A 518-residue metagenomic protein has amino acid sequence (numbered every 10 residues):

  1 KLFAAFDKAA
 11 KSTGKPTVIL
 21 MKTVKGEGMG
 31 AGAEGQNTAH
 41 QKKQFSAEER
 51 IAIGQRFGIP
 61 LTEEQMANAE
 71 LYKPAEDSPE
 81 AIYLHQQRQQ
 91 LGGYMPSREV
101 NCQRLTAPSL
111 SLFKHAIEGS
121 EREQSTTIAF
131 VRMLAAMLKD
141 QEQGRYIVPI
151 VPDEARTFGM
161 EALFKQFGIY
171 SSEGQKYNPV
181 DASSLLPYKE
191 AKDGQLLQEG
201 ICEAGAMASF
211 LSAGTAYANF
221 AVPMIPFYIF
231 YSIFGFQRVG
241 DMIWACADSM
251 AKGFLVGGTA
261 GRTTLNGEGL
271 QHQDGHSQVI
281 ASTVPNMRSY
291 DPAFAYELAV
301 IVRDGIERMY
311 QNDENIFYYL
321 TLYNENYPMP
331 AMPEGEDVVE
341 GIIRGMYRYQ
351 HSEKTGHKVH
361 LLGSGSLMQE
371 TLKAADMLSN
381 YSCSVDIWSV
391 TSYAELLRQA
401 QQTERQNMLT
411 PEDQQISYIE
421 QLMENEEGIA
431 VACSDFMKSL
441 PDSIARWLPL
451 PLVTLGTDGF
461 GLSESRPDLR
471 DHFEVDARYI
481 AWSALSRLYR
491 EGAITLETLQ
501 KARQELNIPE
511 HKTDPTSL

Functional and structural regions predicted by a protein language model:
K1-Y72, L185, T264-Q271, S282 (+3 more regions): Thiamine diphosphate
A69-P330, D337-V339, A394-L396, A400-T410 (+2 more regions): Thiamine diphosphate
